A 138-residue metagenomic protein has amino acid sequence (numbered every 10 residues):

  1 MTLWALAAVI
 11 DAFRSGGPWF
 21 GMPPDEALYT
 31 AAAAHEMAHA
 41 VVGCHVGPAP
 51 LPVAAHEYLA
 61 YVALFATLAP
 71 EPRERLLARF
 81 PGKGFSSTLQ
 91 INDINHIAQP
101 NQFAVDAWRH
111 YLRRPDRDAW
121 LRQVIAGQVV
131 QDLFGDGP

Functional and structural regions predicted by a protein language model:
A7-I10, H39-A40, G47-A49: Solvent-exposed loop/turn segments at secondary-structure junctions within structured extracellular/periplasmic domains
I10-A33, L51: Short pre-active-site segment immediately N-terminal to the catalytic Zn-binding motif
A31-C44: Active-site recognition of the HExxH zinc-binding catalytic motif
G43-F65: Post-HEXXH active-site segment of zinc metalloproteases
P70-P138: Long, well-structured alpha-helical subdomains associated with metal-dependent extracellular/ecto-lumenal hydrolases
